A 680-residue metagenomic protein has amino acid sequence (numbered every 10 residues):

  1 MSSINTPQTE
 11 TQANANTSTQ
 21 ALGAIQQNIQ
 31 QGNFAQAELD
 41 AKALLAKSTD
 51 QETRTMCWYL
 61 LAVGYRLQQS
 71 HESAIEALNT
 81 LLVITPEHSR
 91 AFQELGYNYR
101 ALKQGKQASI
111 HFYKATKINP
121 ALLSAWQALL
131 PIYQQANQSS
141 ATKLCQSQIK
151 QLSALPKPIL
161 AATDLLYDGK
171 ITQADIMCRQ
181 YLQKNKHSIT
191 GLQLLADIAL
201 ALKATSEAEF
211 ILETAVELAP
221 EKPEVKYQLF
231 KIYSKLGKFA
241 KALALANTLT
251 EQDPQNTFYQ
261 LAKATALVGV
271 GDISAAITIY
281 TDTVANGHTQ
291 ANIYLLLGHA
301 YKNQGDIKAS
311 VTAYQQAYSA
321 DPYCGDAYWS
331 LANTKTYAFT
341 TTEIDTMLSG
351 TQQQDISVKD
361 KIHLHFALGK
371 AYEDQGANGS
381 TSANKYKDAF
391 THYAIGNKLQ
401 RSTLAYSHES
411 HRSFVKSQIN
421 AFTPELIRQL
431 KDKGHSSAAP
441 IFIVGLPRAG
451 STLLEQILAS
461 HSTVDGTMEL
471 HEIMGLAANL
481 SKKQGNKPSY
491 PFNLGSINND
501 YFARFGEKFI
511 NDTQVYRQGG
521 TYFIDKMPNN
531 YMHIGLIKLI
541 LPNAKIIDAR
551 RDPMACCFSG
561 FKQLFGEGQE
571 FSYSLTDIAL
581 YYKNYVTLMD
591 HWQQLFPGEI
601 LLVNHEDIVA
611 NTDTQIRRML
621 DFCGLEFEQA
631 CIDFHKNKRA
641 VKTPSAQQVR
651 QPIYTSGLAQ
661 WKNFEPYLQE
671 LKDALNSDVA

Functional and structural regions predicted by a protein language model:
T19, T53-M56, R90, S124 (+7 more regions): Start-of-helix register in tetratricopeptide repeats
Q30, L67, A101, Q135 (+7 more regions): Register position in tetratricopeptide repeats
K47-D50, I84, I118, Q151-L152 (+7 more regions): Structural marker of alpha-solenoid helical repeat scaffolds
W329-A332, I344-D355, H365-F366, K370-P440 (+3 more regions): PAPS-dependent sulfotransferases, especially Golgi type II membrane carbohydrate sulfotransferases
G434-L539: Phosphate-binding active sites in nucleotide-utilizing proteins
